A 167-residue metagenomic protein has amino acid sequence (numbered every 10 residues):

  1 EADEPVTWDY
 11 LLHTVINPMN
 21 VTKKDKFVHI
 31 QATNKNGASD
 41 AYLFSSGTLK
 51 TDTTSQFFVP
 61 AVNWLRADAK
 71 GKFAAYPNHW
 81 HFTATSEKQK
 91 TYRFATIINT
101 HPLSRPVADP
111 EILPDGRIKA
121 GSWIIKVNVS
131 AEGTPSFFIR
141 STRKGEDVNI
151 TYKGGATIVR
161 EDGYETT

Functional and structural regions predicted by a protein language model:
E1-T167: CBM-like, beta-strand-rich accessory domains located in the C-terminal region of large, secreted polysaccharide-active
